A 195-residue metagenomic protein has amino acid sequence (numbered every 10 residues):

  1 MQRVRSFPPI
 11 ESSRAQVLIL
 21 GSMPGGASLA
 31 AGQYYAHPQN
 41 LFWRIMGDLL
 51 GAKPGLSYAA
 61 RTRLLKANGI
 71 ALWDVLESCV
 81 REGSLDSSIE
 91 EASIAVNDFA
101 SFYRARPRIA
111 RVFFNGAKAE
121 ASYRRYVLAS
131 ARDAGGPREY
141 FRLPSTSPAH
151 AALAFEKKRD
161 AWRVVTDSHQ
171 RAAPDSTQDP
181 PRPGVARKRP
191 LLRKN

Functional and structural regions predicted by a protein language model:
M1-Q16, P38, L85-A100, R124-N195: C-terminal capping/extension of enzyme domains
Q16-S22: Short, hydrophobic/glycine-enriched beta-strand segments
S22, D74, P144: Pocket-edge structural micro-motifs
G26-L29, V80-G83, E120-Y123, P148-A152: Short catalytic/ligand-binding loop motif for oxyanion handling, primarily in non-cytosolic enzymes, centered on
A27-E90: Short, surface-exposed acidic-centric catalytic microdomains
A67-S122: Internal catalytic-core helix/loop-beta-alpha segment that presents or stabilizes conserved functional determinants
